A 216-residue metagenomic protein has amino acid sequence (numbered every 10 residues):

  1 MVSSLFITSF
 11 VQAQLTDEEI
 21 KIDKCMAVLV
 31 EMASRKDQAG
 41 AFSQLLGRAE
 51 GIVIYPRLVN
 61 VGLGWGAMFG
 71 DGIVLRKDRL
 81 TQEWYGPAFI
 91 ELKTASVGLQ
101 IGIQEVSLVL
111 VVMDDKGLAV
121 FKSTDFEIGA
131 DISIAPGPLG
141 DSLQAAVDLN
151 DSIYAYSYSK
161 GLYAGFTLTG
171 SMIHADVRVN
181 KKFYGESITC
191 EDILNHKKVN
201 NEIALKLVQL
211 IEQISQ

Functional and structural regions predicted by a protein language model:
M1-S3: Sec-dependent N-terminal signal peptides
I7-A13: Sec/Tat signal peptide C-region and signal peptidase I cleavage site
Q14-Q216: Small-residue-enriched, tightly packed secondary-structure blocks
